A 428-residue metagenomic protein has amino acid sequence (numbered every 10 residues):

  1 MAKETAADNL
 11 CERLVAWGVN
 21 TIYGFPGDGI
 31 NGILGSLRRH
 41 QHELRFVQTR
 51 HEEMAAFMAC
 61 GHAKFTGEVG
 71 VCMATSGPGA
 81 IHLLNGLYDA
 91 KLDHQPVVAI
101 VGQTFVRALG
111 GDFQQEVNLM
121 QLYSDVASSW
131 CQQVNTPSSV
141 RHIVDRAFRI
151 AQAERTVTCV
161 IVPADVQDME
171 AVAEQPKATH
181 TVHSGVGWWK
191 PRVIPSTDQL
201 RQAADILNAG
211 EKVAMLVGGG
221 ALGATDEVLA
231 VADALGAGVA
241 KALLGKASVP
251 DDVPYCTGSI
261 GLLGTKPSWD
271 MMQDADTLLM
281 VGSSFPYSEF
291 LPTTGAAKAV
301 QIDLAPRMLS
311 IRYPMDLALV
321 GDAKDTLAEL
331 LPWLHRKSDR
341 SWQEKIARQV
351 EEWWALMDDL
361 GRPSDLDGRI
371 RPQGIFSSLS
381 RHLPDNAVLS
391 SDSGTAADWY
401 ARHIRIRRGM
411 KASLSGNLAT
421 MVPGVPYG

Functional and structural regions predicted by a protein language model:
A2, S138, V182-V186, G210 (+1 more regions): Phosphate/pyrophosphate-binding active-site segments
A7-L10, V15-W17, D28, I33-R38 (+2 more regions): Active-site diphosphate/adenylate-binding microenvironment
A16-G18, S36-H42, I100-G102, S124-S128 (+4 more regions): Gly-rich Lys/Arg/Thr-decorated short loops/hinges at beta-loop-alpha junctions or inter-strand turns that position
N20-T21, C60, K64-T75, G79-V101 (+7 more regions): Structural signature of the thiamine diphosphate
N31-V106, M215, P267-S268, D274-T277 (+2 more regions): Thiamine diphosphate
T49, C131-S139, S259-L263, L317-L327: Short acidic-hydrophobic, aromatic-tinged amphipathic segments that line or gate anion-handling sites
K64, G219-L304, H403-G428: Glycine-rich, anion-gripping cofactor-binding loops and their flanking helix/strand elements in enzyme active sites
A164-P195, S341-W342: Aromatic-enriched
